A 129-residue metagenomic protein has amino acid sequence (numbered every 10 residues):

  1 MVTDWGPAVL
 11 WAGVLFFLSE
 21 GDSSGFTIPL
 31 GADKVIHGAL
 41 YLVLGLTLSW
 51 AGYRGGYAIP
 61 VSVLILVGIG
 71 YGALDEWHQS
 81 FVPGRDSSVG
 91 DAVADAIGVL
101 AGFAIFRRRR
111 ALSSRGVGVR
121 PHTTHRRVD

Functional and structural regions predicted by a protein language model:
M1-W5, L10-L18, G90, V99-D129: Terminal transmembrane helix and immediately flanking juxtamembrane interfaces of multi-pass membrane proteins
M1-W50, L64: "…centered on the first transmembrane helix and the immediately adjacent amphipathic helix/loop
I28-A32, A73-A96: Interfacial helix-loop-helix junctions of multi-pass membrane proteins
G31, L44-T47, V82, L112-R120: Glycine-biased, small-residue-rich flexible motifs in mid-sequence functional cores and linkers
Y41-G55, I97-R110: Membrane-interfacial alpha-helical segments at the cytosolic side of multi-pass membrane proteins
G52-G56, H78, V82, D86 (+2 more regions): Membrane-interfacial segments
Y57-A73: Membrane-embedded alpha-helical segments that form the functional core of polytopic membrane enzymes, especially those
